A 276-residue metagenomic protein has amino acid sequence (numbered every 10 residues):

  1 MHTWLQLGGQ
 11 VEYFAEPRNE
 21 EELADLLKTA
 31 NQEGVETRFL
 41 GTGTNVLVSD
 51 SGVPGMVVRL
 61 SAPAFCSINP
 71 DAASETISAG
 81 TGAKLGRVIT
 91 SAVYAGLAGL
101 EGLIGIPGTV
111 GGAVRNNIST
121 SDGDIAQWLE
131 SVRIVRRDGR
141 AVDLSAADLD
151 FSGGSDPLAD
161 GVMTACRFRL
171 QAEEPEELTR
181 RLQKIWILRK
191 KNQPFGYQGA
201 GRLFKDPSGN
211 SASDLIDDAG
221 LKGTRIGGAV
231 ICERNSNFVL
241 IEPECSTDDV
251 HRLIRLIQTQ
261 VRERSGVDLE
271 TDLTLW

Functional and structural regions predicted by a protein language model:
M1, K84, T109, D124 (+2 more regions): Short, solvent-exposed coil/turn linker segments
M1-H2, S119-T120, I226: A generic local structural motif
M1-V110: Anion-binding (especially nucleotide phosphate/pyrophosphate-binding) glycine-rich loop and adjoining beta-alpha core
W4, T42, V46, V135-W276: Phosphate/pyrophosphate- and phosphate-bearing ligand-binding catalytic cores of soluble enzymes
G8, Y13-E20, L47-F65, R115-S145 (+1 more regions): Structural signature of FAD isoalloxazine-binding scaffolds in flavoprotein oxidoreductases
N19, S91-G96, G123-S131, G199-L203: A broad, low-specificity signal for short, low-complexity segments enriched in glycine/proline and polar/charged
N45-V46, I89-A92, L100-I104, V114-D124 (+3 more regions): A generic local secondary-structure boundary/capping motif
